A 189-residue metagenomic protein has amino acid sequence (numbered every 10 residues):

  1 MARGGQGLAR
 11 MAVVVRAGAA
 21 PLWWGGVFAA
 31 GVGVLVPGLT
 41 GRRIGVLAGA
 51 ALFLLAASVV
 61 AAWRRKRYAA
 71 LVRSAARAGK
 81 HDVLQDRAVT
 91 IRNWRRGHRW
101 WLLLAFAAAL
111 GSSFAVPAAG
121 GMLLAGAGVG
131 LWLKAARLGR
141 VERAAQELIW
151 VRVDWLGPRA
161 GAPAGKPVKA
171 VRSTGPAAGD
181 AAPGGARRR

Functional and structural regions predicted by a protein language model:
M1-R43: N-terminal signal-anchor transmembrane alpha-helix
M1-V14, D82, V141-R189: Cytosolic/matrix-facing juxtamembrane and C-terminal tails of multi-pass cellular membrane proteins
V27-L35, F53-L55, W101-S112: Hydrophobic, membrane-inserted alpha-helices
G41, G97-V129: Alpha-helical transmembrane segments and their membrane-interface junctions in multi-pass membrane proteins
G41-A61: Alpha-helical transmembrane segments
A57-A78: Membrane-water interface of transmembrane alpha-helices
R65-V72, G120-G126, G130-I149: Juxtamembrane/interface segments at transmembrane-helix termini
A75-W101: Short membrane-interface loop/juxtamembrane segments of multi-pass integral membrane proteins
